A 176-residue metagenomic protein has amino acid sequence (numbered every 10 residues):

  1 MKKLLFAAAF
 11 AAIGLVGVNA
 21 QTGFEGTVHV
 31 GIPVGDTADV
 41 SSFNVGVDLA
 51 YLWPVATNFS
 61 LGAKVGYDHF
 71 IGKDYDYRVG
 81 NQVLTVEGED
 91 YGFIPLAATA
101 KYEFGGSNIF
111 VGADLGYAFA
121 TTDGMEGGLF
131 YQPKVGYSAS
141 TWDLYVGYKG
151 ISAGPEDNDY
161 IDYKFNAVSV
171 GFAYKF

Functional and structural regions predicted by a protein language model:
M1-G23: Cleavable N-terminal export/targeting peptides
L4, A20-G26, S41, T57-L61 (+3 more regions): Outer-envelope beta-barrel architecture signal
N19-V55, F165-S169, K175-F176: Short glycine/proline- and aromatic-enriched beta-strand/turn motifs that initiate or cap beta-hairpins
T22-F24, S41-V45, D90-L96, M125-Y131 (+2 more regions): Residues that define the transmembrane beta-barrel architecture of outer-membrane proteins
G26-V28, A63-V65, A98-A100, V111-L115 (+3 more regions): Membrane-embedded beta-strand positions of outer-membrane beta-barrel proteins
V30-D36, Y67-K73, F104-G106, L115-T121 (+3 more regions): Transmembrane beta-strands of outer-membrane beta-barrel pores
T37-F43, K73-L84, T121-L129, G154-K164: Outer-membrane beta-barrel translocator domains and adjoining extracellular loop/strand segments of Gram-negative
A50-P54, K101-G105, G136-S140, A173-K175: Structural signature of outer-membrane beta-barrel channels/translocons
